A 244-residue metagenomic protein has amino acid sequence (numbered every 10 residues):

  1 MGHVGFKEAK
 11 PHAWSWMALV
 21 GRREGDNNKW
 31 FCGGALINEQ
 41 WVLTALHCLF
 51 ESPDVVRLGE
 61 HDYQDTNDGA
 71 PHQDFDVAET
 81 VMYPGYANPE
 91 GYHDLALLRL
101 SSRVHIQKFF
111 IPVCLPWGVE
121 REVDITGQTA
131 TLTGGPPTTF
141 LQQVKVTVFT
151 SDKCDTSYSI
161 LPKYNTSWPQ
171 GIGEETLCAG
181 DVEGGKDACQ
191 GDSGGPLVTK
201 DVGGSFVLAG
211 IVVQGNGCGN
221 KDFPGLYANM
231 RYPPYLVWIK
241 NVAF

Functional and structural regions predicted by a protein language model:
M1, M17-G25, T131-F244: Extracellular trypsin-like serine protease catalytic domains
M1-H12, Q64, V104-V113, V119-G127 (+2 more regions): Extracellular/luminal ectodomains of metazoan preproproteins built from arrays of small disulfide-bonded modules
M1-L43, V55-E60, D65, Y164-T166 (+1 more regions): Protease-domain processing segments flanking chymotrypsin-fold serine proteases, especially trypsin-like
E8-A13, L36, F50, G69 (+5 more regions): Extracellular/periplasmic catalytic domains that process cell-envelope and extracellular macromolecules
S15-W16, W30-A35, W41, H93-D94 (+5 more regions): Extracellular regions of mammalian proteins, primarily the fibronectin type-III
V20-R23, V42, L49-N88, S151-I160 (+1 more regions): Conserved H-D interstitial segment of serine endopeptidase catalytic domains
F31-G59, E120-T131, R231: Classical protein tyrosine phosphatase
V81-A87, R103-F149: Active-site substrate-binding loop(s) of clan PA
